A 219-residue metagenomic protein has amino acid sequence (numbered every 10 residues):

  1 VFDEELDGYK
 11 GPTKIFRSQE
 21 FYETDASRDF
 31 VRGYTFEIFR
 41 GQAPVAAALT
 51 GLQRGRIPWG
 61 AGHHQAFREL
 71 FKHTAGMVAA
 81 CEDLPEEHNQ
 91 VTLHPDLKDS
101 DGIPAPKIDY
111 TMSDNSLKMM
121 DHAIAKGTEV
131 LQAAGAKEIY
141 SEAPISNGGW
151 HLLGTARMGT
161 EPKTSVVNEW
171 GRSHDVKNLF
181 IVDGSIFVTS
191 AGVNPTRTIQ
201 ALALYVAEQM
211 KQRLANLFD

Functional and structural regions predicted by a protein language model:
V1-A75, N216-D219: Mid-to-C-terminal "cap/lid" subdomains and adjacent gly/pro-rich loops that border and regulate access to redox
V1-G8, S141-G149, E208-D219: Active-site-proximal substrate-binding core of FAD-dependent oxidoreductases
F2-E4, F21-E23, A43, E82-E86 (+6 more regions): Short, glycine-/Ser/Thr-/acidic-enriched flexible segments
K72-D83, H88, I103-T189, T196: A glycine-rich dinucleotide-binding beta-alpha-beta segment and adjacent secondary-structure elements that constitute
Q90-T92, K98-G102: Loop/helix patches that line or flank the sugar-binding groove of alpha-linked glycan CAZymes
G127-K137, A203-L217: Internal hydrophobic alpha-helix adjacent to the cofactor/substrate pocket in enzyme cavities
T189-M210: A conserved FAD-binding loop/helix module that cradles the flavin
